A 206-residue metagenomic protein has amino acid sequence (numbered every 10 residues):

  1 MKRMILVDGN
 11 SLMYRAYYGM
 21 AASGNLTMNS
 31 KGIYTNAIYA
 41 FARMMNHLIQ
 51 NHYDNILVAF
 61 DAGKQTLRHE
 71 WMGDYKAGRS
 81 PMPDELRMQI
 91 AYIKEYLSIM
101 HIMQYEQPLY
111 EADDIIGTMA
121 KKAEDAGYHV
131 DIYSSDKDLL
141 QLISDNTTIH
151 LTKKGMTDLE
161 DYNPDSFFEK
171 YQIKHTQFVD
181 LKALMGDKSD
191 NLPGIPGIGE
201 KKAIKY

Functional and structural regions predicted by a protein language model:
M1-M103, K154: Domain-level signal for Mg2+-assisted phosphodiester chemistry and nucleotide/NA-binding surfaces in nucleic-acid
K2, N25-M28, A77-Y206: Extended two-metal-dependent nuclease catalytic cores across DNA- and RNA-processing enzymes
